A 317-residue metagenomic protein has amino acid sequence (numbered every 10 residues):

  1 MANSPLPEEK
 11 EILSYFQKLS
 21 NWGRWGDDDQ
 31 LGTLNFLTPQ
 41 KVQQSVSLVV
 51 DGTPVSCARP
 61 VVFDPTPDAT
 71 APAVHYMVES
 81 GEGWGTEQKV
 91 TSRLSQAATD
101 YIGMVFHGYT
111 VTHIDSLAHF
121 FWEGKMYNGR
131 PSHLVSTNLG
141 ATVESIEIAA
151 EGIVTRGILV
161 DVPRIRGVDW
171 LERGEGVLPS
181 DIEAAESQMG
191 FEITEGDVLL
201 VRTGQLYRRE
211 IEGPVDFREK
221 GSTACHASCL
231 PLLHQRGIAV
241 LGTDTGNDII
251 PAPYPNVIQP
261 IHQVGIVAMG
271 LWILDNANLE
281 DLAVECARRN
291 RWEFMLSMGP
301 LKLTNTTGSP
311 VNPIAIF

Functional and structural regions predicted by a protein language model:
M1-F317: Active-/binding-site microenvironments in catalytic and ligand-binding cores
